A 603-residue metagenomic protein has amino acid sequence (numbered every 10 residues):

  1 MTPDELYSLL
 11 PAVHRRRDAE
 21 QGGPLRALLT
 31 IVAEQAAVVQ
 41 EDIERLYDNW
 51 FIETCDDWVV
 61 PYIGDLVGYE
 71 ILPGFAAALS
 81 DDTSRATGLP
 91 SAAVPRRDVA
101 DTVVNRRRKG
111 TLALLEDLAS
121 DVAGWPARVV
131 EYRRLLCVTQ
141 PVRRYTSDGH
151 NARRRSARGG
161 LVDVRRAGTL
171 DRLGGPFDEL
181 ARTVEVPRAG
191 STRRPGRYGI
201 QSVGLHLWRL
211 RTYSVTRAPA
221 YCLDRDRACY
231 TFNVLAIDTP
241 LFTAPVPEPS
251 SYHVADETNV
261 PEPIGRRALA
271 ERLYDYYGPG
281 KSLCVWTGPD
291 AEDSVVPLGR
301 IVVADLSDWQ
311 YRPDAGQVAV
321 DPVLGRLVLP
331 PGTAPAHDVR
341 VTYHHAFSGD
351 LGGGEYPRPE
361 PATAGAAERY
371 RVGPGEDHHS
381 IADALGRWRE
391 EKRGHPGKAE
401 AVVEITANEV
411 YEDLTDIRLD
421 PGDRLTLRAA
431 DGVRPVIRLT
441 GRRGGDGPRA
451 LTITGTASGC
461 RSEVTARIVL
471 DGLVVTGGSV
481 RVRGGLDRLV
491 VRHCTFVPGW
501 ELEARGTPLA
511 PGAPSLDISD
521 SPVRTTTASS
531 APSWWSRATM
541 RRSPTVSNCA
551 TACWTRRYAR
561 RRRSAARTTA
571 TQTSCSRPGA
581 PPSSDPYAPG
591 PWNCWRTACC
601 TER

Functional and structural regions predicted by a protein language model:
M1-G365: Compositionally biased, low-complexity/repeat regions
V99, G375-G444, V474-V480: N-terminal extracellular ligand-recognition/capping segment immediately after the signal peptide
T139-V142, A384, D413-R418, E501-G506: A short acidic (Asp/Glu
G373, T406, R428-A430, R438-T440 (+15 more regions): Feature marks extracellular polysaccharide-active and adherence modules
V403, L425, P435, L451 (+14 more regions): Solenoid scaffold repeats with emphasis on beta-solenoid/beta-helix
D420-R483, G499-P514: Right-handed parallel beta-helix/beta-spiral solenoid domain characteristic of secreted/periplasmic
A450, S479-R481, S515, R537 (+2 more regions): Structural detector of coil-to-beta-strand junctions
T525, R537-C575: Solenoidal tandem-repeat scaffolds enriched in leucines and small polar residues
